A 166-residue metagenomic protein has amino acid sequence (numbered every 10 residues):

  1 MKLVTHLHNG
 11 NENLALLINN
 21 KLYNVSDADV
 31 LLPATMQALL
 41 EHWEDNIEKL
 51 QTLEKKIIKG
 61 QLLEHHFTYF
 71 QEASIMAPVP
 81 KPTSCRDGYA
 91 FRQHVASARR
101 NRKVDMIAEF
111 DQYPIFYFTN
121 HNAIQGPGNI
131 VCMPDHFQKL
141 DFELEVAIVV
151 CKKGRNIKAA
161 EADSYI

Functional and structural regions predicted by a protein language model:
M1-F110, P114: N-terminal non-catalytic cap/leader segment that marks the start of a structured domain
V79-I166: Glycine-enriched loop-and-adjacent helix/strand subsegments that border the catalytic/binding cleft of enzyme cores
